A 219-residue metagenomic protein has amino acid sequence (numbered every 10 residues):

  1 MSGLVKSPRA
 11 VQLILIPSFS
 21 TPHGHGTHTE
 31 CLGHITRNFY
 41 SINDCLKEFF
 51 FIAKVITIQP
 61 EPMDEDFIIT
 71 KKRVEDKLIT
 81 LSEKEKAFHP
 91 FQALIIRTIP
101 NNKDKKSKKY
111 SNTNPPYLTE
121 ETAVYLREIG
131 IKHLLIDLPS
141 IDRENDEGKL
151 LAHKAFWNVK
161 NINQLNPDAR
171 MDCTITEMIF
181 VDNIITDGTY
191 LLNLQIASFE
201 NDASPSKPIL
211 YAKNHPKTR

Functional and structural regions predicted by a protein language model:
M1-R219: Active-/binding-site microenvironments in catalytic and ligand-binding cores
